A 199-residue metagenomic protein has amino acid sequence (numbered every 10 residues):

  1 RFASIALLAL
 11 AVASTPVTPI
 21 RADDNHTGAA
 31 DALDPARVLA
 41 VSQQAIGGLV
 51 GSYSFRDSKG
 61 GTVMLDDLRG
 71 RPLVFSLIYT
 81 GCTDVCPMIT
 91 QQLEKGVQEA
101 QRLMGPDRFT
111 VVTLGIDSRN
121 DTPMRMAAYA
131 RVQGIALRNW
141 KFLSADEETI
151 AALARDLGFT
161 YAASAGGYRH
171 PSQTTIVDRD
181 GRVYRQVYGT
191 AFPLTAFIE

Functional and structural regions predicted by a protein language model:
S4-T15: Bacterial N-terminal signal peptides
S14-N25: Signal peptide processing junction and immediate N-terminal pro/mature segment of secreted/exported proteins
A29-D66, Q91-Q98: N-terminal "domain-start" segment that seeds a small globular fold
G48-V50, R71, R169-P171: Short, small/polar residue-rich loop motifs at catalytic or cofactor-binding pockets
L65-L93, V112: Short active-site neighborhood of thiol/selenol oxidoreductases, capturing the structured segment around
L68, Y79-T80, L114-R119, E147-E148 (+1 more regions): Solvent-exposed coil/turn segments that connect beta secondary-structure elements in extracytoplasmic/periplasmic
T90-I150: Structural microenvironment flanking redox-active thiols in thiol-disulfide oxidoreductases
A136-F197: Thiol/selenol-based redox catalytic cores and closely related redox-interacting motifs
